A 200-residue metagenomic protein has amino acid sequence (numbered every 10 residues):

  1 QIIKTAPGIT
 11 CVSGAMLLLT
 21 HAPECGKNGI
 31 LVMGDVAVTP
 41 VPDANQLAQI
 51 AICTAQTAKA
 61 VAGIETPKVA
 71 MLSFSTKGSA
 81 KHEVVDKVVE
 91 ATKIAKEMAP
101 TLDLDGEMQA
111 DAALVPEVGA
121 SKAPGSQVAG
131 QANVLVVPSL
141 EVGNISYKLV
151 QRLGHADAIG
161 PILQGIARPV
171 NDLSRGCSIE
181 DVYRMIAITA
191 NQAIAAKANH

Functional and structural regions predicted by a protein language model:
Q1-A129, N133-H200: Anion-binding alpha/beta catalytic cores of soluble intermediary-metabolism enzymes, centered on
